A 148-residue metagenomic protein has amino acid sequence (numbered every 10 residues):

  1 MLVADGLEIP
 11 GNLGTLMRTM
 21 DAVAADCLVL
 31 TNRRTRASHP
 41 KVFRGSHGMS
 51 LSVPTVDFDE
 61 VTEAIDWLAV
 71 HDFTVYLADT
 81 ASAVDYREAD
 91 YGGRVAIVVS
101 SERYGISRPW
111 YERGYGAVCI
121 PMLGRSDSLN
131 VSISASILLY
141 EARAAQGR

Functional and structural regions predicted by a protein language model:
M1-S82: RNA substrate-binding interface of SAM-dependent RNA methyltransferases
E8, E102, E141: Acidic-residue sensor for enzyme active/binding pockets
T19-V23, A37-S50, R108-R148: Structured adenosyl-cofactor binding patch, chiefly the S-adenosyl-L-methionine
Y76-S126, N130: Active-site/ligand-binding-proximal alpha/beta "capping" segment
